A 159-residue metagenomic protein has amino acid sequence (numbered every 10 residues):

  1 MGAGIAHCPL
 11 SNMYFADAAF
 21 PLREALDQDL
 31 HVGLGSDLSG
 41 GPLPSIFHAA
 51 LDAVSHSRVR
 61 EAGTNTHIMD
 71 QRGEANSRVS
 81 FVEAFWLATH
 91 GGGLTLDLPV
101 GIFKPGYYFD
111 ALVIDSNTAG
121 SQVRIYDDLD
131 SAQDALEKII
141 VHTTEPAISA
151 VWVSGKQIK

Functional and structural regions predicted by a protein language model:
M1-M13: Long hydrophobic segments that form regular secondary structure
G4, G33, W152: Conserved beta-strand segments that form the floor/walls of ligand-binding pockets within enzyme and binding domains
I5, D37, G155: Residue-level signal for inorganic ion chemistry
P9, D37, T143: Conserved residues at beta->alpha junctions
A16-D17, G40, K138-T143: Generic structural "secondary-structure junction" signal
A18-V123: His/Asp/Glu-enriched, well-ordered alpha-helical/loop segment that forms or immediately abuts the divalent-metal
Y108-K159: C-terminal cap of metal-dependent C-N hydrolases
